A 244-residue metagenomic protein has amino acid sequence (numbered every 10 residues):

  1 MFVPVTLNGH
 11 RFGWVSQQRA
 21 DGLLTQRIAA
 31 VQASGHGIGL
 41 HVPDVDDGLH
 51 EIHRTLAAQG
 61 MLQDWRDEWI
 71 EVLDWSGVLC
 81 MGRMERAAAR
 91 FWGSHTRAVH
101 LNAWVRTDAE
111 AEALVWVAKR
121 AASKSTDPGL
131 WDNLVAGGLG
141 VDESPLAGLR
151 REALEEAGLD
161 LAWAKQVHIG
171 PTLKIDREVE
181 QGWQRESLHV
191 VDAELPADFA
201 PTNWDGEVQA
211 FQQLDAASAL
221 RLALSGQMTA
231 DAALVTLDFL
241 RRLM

Functional and structural regions predicted by a protein language model:
M1-L130, G138-E155, L159-F199, A216-M244: N-terminal leader/linker segments that precede catalytic domains of diphosphate-processing enzymes
V135: Surface-exposed, charge/polar-rich loops and edge strands
T202-E207: Short glycine-enriched loop/turn motifs at secondary-structure junctions
Q213: Short aromatic/basic micro-patch
